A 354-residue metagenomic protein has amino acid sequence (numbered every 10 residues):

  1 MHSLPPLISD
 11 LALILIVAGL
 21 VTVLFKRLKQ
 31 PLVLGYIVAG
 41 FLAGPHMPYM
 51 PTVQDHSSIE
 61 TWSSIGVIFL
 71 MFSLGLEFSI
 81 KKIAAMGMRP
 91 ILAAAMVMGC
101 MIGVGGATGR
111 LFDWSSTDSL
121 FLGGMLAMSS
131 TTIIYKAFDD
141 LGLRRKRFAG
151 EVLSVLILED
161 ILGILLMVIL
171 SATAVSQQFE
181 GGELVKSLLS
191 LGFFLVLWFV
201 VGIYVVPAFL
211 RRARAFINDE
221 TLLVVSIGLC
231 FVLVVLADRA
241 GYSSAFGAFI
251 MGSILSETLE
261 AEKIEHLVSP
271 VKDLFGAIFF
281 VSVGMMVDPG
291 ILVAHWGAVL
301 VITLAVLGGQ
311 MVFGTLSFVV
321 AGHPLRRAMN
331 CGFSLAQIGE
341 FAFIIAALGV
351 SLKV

Functional and structural regions predicted by a protein language model:
M1-V354: Transmembrane helical cores of multi-pass secondary ion antiporters/exchangers
